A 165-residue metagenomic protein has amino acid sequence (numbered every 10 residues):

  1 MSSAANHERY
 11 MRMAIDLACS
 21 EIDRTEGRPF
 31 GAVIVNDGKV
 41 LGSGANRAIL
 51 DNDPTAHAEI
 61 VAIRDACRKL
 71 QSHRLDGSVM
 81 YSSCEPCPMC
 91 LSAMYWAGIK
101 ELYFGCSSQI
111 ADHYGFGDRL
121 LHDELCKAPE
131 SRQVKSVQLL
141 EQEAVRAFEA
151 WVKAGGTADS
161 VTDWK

Functional and structural regions predicted by a protein language model:
M1-D23, Y95-K165: Zinc-dependent deaminase
N6, R28-F30: Short loop/turn microsegments at loop-to-beta-strand junctions
F30-G38: Short beta-strand scaffold segments in enzyme catalytic cores
L41-A48: Short beta->alpha transition motifs characteristic of CBS
G42, E59-R68: Glycine/small-residue-rich phosphate/adenosyl-binding loop
L50-V61: A short, polar/charged loop-to-alpha-helix boundary motif
S72-C84: Immediate flanking context of iron-sulfur cluster ligation sites
S82-E101: Local cysteine-cluster metal-coordination motifs and their immediate loop/turn environment, predominantly Fe-S cluster
